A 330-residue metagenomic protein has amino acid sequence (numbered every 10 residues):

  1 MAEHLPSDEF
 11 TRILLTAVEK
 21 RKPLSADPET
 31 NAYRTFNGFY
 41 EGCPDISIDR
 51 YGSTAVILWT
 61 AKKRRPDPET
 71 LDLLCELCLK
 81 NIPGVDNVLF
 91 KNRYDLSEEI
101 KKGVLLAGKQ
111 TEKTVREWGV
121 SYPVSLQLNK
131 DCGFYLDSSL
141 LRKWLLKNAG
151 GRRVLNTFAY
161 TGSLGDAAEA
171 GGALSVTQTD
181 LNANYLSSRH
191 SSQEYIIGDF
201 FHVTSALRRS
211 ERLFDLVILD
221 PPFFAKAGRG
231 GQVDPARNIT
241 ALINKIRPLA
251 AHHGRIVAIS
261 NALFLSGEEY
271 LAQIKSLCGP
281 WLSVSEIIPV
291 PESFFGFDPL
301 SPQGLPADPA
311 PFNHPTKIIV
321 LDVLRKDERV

Functional and structural regions predicted by a protein language model:
M1-G52: Non-catalytic accessory regions of SAM-dependent methyltransferases
G42, S47-D49, T70-Y135, K143: Non-catalytic substrate-recognition/targeting regions of SAM-dependent transferases
G151-Y160: Conserved class I S-adenosyl-L-methionine
T161-A173: Conserved SAM-binding loop of SAM-dependent methyltransferases across substrates and taxa, primarily the Class I
S175-D180: Conserved SAM-binding motif I beta-strand of class I
L181-I218: S-adenosyl-L-methionine
Y185, I197, F214-K245: Mobile active-site "lid"/loop adjacent to the S-adenosyl-L-methionine
R255-V330: C-terminal catalytic and target-recognition region of SAM-dependent MTase-like enzymes, primarily methyltransferases
